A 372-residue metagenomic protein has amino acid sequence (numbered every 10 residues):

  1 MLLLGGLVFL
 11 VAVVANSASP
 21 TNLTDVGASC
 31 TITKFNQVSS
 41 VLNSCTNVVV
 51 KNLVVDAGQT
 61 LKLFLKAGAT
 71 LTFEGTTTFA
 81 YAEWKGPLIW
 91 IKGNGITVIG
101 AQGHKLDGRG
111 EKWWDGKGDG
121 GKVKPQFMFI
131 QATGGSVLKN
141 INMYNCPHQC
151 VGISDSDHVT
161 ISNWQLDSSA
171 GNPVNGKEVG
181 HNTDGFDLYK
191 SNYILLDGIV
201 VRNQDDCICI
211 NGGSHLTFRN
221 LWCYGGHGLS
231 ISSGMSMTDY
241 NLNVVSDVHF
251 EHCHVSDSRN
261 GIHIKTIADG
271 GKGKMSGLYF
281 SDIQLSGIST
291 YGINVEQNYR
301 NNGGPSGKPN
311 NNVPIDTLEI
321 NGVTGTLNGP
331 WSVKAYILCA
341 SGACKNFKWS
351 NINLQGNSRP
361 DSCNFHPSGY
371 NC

Functional and structural regions predicted by a protein language model:
M1-P20: Fungal secretory targeting signals
A15-Q37: Right-handed parallel beta-helix/beta-solenoid
T33-S44, V55-T70, T78-I99, R109-G134 (+7 more regions): Extracellular beta-strand-rich solenoid/capping regions of secreted or surface-exposed proteins that bind or remodel
G68-G75, N94-K105, G134-Y144, D157-N175 (+7 more regions): Right-handed parallel beta-helix
C207, S236-D239, G270: Short, small-residue-enriched loops and turns at beta-alpha junctions that line or gate enzyme active sites
S258-G277, S281-C372: Extracellular beta-rich repeat passengers
